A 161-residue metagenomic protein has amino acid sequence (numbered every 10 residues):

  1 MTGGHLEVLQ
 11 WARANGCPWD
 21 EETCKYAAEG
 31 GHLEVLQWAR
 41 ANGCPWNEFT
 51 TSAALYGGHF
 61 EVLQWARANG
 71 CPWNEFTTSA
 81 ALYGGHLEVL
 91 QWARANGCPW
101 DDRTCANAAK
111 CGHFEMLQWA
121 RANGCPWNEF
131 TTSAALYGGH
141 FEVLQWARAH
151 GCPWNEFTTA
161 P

Functional and structural regions predicted by a protein language model:
M1-P161: Ankyrin repeat (ANK) tandem alpha-helical domains that serve as protein-protein interaction scaffolds, prominent
